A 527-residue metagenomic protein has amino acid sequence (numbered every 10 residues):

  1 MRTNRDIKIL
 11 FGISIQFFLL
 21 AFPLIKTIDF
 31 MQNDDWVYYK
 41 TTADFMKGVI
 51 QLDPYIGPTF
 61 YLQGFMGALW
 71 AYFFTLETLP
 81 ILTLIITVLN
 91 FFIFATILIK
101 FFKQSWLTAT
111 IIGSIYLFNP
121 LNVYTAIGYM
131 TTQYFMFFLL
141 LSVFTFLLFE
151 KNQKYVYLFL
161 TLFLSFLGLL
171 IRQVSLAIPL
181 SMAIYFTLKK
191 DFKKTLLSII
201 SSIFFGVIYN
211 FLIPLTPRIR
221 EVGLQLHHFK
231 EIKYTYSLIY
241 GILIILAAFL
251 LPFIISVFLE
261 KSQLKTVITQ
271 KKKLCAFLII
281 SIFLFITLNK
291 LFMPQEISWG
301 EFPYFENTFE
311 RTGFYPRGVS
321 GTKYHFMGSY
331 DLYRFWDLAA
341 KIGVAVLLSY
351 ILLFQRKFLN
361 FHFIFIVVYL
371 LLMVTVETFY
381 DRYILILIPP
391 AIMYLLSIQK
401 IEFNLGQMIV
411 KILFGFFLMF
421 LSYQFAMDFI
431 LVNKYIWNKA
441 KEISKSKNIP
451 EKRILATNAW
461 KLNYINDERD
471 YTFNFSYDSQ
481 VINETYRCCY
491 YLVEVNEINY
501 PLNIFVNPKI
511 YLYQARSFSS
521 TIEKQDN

Functional and structural regions predicted by a protein language model:
A21-F22, T27, D191-T322: Membrane-lumen/periplasm interface segments of specific transmembrane helices in polyprenyl phosphate-linked
P23-N33, M46-A68, Y72-T87, Y124 (+1 more regions): Membrane-proximal lumenal/periplasmic loop motifs of glycosylation machinery
I81-K103, L141-T145: Transmembrane-helix motifs of polytopic, lipid-linked glycan transferases
I112-S114, T145, Y157-R172, P179-I184 (+2 more regions): Membrane-interface alpha helices of multi-pass inner-membrane proteins
Y124-Y134, Y380-D381: Short acidic/glycine- and proline-prone juxtamembrane loop motifs at membrane-interface regions of multi-pass membrane
L140-Y157, G168, K190, L353-F354 (+1 more regions): Membrane-interface transmembrane helices that cradle and orient dolichyl/undecaprenyl
F163, I200-F204, T269-F283, D331-L370 (+1 more regions): Signature aromatic-anchored transmembrane alpha helix within multi-pass, membrane-resident enzymes that catalyze glycan
W299-Y333, I412-V481, T485-Y491, N507-Q514: Membrane-embedded, lumen/periplasm-facing catalytic core of multi-pass transferases that use lipid-linked donors
